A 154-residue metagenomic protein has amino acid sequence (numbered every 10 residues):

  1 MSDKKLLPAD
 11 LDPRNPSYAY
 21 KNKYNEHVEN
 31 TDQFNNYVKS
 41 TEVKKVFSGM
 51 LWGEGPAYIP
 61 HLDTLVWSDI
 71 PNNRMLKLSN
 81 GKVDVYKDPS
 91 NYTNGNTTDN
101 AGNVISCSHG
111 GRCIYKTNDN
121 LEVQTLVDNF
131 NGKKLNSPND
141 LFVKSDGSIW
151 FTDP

Functional and structural regions predicted by a protein language model:
M1-P154: Sequence-structural signature of mature extracellular/luminal beta-sheet repeat domains, prominently beta-propellers
